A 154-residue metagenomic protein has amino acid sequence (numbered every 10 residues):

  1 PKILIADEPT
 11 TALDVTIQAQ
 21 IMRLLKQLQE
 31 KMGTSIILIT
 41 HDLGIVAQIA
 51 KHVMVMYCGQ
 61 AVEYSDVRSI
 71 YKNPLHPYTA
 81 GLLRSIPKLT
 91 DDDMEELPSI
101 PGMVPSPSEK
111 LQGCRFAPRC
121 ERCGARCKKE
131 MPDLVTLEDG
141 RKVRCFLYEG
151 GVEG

Functional and structural regions predicted by a protein language model:
P1, I5-P9, L13-E95: P-loop NTP-binding/switch modules centered on Walker-like glycine-rich loops
D66-G154: Charged, flexible cofactor/metal-binding loops and thiol motifs
